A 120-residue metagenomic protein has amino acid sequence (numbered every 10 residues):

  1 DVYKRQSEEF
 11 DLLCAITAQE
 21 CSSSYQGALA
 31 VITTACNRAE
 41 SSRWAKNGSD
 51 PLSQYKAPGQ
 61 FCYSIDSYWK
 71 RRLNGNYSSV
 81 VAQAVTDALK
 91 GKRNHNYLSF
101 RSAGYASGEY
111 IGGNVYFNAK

Functional and structural regions predicted by a protein language model:
D1-Y3: Short, small-residue-biased leader/transition segments that mark boundaries at the very start of proteins
R5-K120: Bacterial extracytoplasmic/cell-wall-associated proteins, especially those involved in peptidoglycan
